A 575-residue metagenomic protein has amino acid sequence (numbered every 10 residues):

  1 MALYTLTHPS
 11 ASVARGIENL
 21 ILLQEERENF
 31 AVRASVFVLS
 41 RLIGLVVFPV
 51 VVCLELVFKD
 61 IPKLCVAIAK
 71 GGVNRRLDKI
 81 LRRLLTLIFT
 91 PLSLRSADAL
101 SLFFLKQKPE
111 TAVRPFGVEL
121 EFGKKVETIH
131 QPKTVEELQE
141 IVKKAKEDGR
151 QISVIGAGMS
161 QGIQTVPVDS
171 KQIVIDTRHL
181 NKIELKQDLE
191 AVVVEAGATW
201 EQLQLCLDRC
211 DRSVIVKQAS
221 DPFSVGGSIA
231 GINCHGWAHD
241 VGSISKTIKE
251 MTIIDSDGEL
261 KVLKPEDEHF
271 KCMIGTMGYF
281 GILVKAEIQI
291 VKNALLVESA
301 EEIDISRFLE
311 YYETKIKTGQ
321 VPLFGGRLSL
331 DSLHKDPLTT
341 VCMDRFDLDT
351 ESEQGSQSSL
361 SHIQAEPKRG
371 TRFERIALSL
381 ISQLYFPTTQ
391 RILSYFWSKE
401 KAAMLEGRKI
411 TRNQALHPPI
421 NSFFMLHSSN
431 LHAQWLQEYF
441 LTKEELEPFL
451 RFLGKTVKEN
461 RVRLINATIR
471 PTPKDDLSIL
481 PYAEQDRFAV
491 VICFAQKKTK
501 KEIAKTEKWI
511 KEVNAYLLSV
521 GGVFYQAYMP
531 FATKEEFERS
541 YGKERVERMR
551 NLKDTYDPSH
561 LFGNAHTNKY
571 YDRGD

Functional and structural regions predicted by a protein language model:
M1-P9: Terminal export signals
G16-D575: Noncatalytic alpha-helical scaffold of FAD-dependent oxidoreductases
